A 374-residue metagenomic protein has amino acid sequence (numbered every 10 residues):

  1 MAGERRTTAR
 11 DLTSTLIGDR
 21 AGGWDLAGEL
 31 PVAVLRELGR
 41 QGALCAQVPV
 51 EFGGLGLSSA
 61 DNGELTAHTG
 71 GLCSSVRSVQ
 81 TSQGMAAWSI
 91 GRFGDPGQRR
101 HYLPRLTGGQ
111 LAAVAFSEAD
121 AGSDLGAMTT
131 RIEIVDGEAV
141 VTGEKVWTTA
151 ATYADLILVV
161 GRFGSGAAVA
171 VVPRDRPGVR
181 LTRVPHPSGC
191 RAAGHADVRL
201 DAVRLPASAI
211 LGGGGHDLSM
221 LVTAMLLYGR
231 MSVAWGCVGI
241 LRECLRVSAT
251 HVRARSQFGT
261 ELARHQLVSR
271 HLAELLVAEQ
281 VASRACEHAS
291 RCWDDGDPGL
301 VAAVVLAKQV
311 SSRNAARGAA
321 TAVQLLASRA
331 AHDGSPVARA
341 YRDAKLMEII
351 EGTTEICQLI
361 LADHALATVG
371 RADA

Functional and structural regions predicted by a protein language model:
E4-R5, R183-Q280, M347: Glycine-rich beta->alpha junctions and the first turn(s) of the following alpha-helix
G18-L26, A249, R253, Q257-T260 (+2 more regions): C-terminal helix-coil-helix/basic helical segment that borders enzyme active sites and/or dimer interfaces and provides
R40-G109, A150, L156: Internal helix-loop-helix
A121, V146-A151, R230, M347-T353: Glycine-rich phosphate/pyrophosphate-binding beta-alpha loops
T130-E133: A structural signal for short hydrophobic beta-strand segments in well-ordered beta-sheet cores
E138, E144-T182: A short core secondary-structure module
V238, R242-L245, L272-C286, K308-A319 (+1 more regions): Alpha-helical transition-metal enzyme core signature, strongest for iron centers
L326-A374: Glycine-rich phosphate/cofactor-binding loops in nucleotide/flavin-utilizing enzymes
